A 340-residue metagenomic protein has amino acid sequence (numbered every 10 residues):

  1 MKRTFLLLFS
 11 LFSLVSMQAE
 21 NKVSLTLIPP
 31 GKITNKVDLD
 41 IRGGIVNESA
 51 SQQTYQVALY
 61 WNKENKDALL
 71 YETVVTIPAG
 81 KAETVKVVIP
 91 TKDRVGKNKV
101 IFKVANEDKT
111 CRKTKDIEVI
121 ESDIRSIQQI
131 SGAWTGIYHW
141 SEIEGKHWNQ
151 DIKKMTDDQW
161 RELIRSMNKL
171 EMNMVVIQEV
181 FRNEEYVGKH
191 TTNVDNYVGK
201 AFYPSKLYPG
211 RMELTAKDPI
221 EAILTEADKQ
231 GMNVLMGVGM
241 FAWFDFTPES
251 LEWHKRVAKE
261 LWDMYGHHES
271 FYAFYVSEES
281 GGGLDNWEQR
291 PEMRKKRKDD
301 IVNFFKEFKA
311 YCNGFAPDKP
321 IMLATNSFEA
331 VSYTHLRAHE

Functional and structural regions predicted by a protein language model:
E20-N35, A324-N326: Short, compositionally biased P/S/T/A/G/V-rich stretches that sit at domain boundaries
E118-I152: An acidic-aromatic substrate-binding cleft motif
K153-E184: Catalytic domains of carbohydrate-active enzymes, especially glycoside hydrolases
M172-E213: Aromatic-lined carbohydrate-binding/catalytic grooves of carbohydrate-active enzymes
T215-E226, P248-A273: An active-site-proximal structural segment forming one wall of the substrate-binding cleft that immediately precedes
L235-D245, F305-Y333: Aromatic-lined carbohydrate-recognition surfaces of secreted/lumenal glycan-active proteins
L261-R294: Active-site groove signature of glycoside hydrolases
T334-E340: Conserved small/polar residues in nucleotide/adenosyl-binding loops
